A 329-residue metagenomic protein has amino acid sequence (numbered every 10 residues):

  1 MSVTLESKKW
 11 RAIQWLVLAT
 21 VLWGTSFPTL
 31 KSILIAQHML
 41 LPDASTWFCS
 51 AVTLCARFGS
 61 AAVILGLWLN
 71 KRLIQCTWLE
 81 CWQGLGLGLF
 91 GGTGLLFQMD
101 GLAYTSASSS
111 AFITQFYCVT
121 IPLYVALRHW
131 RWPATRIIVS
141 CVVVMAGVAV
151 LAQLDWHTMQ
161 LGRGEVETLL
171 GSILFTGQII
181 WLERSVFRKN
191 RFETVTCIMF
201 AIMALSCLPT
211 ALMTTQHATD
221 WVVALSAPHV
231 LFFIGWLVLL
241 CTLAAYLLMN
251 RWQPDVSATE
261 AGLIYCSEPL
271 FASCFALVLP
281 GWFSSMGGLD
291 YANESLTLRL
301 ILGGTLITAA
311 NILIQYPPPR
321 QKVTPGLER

Functional and structural regions predicted by a protein language model:
M1-V52, L89, T93, F97 (+4 more regions): Glycine-/small-residue-enriched transmembrane alpha-helix faces in small-molecule transporters and effluxers
S2, L54, F58, Q153 (+2 more regions): C-terminal-most transmembrane helix of multi-pass membrane proteins
L16, L79-G86, P133-M145, G164-E165 (+1 more regions): Cytoplasmic-side transmembrane-helix entry/capping segments in multi-pass membrane proteins
V17-T29, L85-Y104, V150, L169-W181 (+5 more regions): Hydrophobic alpha-helical transmembrane segments of multi-pass membrane transport proteins, especially secondary
I33, T53, G101, S106 (+8 more regions): Hydrophobic/aromatic residues within transmembrane alpha-helices of multi-pass small-molecule transporters
I35-T93, T120-Y124, L174-L182, C197-T215 (+2 more regions): Transmembrane alpha-helices of multi-pass small-molecule transport proteins
V52-C55, G59, F97-T135, G171-I173 (+1 more regions): Specific alpha-helical transmembrane segments that line the substrate/conduction pathway and gating interfaces
T114, L127-V150, L161-E165, G281-A310: Loop-to-transmembrane alpha-helix entry segments
